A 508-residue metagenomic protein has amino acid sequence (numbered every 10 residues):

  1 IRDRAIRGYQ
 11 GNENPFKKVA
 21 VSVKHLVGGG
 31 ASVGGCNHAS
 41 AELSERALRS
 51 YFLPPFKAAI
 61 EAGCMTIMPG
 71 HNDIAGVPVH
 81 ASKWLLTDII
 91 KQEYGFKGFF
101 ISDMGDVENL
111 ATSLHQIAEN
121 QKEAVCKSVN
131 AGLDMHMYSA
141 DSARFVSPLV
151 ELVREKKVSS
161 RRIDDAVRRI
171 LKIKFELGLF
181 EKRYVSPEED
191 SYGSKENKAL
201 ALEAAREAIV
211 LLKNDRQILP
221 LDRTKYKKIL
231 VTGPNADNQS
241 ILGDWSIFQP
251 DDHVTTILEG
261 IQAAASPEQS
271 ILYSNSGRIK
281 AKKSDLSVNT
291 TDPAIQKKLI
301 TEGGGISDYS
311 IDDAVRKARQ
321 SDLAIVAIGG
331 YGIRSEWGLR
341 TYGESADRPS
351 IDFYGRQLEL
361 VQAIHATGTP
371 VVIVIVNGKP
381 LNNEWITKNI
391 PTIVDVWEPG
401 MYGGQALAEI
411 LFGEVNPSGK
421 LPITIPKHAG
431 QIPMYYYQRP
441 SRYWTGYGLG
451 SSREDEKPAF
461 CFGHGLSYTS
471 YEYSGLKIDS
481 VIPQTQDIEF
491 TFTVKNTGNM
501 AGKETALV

Functional and structural regions predicted by a protein language model:
I1-V508: Glycoside hydrolase catalytic-domain context in secreted enzymes
